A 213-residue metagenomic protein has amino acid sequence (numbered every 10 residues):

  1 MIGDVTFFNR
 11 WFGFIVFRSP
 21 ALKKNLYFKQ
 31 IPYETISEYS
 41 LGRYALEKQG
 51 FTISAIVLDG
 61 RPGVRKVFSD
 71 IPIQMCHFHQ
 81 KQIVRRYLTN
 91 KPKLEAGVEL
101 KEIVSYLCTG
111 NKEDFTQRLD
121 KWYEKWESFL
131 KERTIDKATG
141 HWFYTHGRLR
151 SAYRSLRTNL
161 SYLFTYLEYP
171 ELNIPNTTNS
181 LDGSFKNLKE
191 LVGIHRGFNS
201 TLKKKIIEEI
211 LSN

Functional and structural regions predicted by a protein language model:
M1-P62, K66, N159, S180: RNase H-like nuclease fold core
S19, E34, L94, H195-G197: A short hydrophobic/aromatic micro-motif that marks alpha-helical segments and, especially, helix-coil
L22, P72-Q74, I194: Short, surface-exposed beta-strand-loop junctions and turns on beta-sheet-rich folds
N25-K29, Y39-R43, F51-A55, Q80-I83 (+3 more regions): Glycine-rich loops and low-complexity Gly/Arg-rich segments that provide flexible linkers or classic glycine-based
F51-P62, F68, E102-N213: Acidic/histidine-rich catalytic cores and adjacent linkers of DNA breakage/strand-transfer/modification proteins
A55-K101: Conserved beta-strand -> loop -> alpha-helix junction used to position metal-binding or nucleic-acid-contacting
